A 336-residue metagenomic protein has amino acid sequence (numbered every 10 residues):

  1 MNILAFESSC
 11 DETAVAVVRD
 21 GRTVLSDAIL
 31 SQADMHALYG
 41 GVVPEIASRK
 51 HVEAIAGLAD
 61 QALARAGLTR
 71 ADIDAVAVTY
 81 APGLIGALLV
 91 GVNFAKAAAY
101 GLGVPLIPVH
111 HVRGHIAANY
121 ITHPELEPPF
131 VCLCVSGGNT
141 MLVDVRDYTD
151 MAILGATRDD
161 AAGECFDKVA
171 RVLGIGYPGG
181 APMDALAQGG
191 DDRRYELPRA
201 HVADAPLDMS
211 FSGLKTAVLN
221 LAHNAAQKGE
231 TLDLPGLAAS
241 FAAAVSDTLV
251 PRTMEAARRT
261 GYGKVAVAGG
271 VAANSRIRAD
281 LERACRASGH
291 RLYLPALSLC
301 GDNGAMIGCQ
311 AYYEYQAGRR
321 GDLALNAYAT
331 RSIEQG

Functional and structural regions predicted by a protein language model:
M1, V109-V131, Q310: Conserved phosphate-binding catalytic cores of ATP/NTP-utilizing and phosphoryl-transfer enzymes
N2-P82, H111, H115: N-terminal beta-alpha supersecondary unit
T13-V18, C132-C134, T140-D144: Short beta-strand scaffold segments in enzyme catalytic cores
V78-G103, S275-A284: Short Gly/Thr/Asp-enriched flexible loops that form oxyanion-binding sites at enzyme active sites
P108-V109, L281-M306: Conserved phosphate-binding/catalytic loops in two-lobed NTP-binding clefts
P124, D147-G189, K215-T216, N220-A225: Glycine-rich phosphate-binding loop plus the immediately following alpha-helix
A185-V265, S275-S288, Y315-G318, Q335-G336: A contiguous, well-structured pocket-lining segment that forms one wall/lid of small-molecule binding clefts in soluble
P295-I333: Glycine-rich phosphate-binding/hydrolytic loop that grips phosphoryl groups
